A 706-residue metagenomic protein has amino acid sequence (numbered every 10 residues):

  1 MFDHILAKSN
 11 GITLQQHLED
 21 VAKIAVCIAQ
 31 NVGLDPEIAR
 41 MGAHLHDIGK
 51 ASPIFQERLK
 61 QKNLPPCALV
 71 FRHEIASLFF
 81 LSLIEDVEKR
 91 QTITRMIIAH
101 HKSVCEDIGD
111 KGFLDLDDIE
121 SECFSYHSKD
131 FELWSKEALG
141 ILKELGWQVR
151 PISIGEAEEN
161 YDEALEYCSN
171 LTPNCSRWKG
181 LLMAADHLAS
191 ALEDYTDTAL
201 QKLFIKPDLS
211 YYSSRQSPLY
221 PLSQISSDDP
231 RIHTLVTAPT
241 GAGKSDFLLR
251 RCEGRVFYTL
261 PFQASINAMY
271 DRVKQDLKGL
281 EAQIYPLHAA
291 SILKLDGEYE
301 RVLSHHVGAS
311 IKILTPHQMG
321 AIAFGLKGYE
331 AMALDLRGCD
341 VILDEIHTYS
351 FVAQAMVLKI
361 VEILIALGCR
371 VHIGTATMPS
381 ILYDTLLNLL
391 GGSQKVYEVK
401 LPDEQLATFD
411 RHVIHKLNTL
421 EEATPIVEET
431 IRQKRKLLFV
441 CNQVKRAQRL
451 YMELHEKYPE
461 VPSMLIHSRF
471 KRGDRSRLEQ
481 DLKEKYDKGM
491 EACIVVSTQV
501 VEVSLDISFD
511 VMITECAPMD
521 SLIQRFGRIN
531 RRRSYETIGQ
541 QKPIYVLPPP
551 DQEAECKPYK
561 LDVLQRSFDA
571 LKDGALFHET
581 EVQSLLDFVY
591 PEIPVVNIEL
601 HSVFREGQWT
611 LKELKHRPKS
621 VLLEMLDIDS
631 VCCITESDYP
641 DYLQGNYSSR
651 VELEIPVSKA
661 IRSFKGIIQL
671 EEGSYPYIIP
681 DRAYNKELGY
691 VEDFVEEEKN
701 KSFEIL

Functional and structural regions predicted by a protein language model:
M1-F2, F509, F526, R532-L706: C-terminal accessory region of SF2 helicases/translocases
F2-K202: Accessory nucleic-acid engagement/destabilization modules that flank
A68-F71, R469-R472, S476, E491-Q540 (+1 more regions): Conserved RecA-like helicase motor core of SF1/SF2 enzymes
G254-L277, H288-S291, S380-Y383: Conserved Walker A/P-loop ATP-binding site and its immediately adjacent core in helicase/helicase-like ATPase domains
R255-I266, T430-H455, M464-L465: Conserved strand-helix element at the start of the C-terminal RecA-like helicase core
A282-G325: Inter-Walker segment of RecA-like/P-loop motor cores
E330-A366: SF2 helicase catalytic motif II
S380-I431: Interdomain hinge/linker at the junction between the two RecA-like core domains of SF2 helicases
